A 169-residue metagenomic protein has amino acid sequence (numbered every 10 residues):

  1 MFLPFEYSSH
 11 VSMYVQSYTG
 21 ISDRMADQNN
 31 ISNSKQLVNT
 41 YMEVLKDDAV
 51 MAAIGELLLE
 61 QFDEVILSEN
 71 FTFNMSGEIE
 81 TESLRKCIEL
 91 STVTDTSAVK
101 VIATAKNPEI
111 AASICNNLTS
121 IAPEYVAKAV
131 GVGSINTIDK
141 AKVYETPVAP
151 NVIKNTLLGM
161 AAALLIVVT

Functional and structural regions predicted by a protein language model:
M1-T169: Hydrophobic and amphipathic membrane-targeting/association helices
